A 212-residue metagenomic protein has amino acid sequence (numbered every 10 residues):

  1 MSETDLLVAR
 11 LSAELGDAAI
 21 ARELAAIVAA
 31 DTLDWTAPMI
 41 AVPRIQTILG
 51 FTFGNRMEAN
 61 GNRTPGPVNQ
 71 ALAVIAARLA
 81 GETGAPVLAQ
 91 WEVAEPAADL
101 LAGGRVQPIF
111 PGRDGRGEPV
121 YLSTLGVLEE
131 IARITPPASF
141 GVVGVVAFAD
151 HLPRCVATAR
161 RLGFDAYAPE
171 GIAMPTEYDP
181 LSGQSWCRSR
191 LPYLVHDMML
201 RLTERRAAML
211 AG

Functional and structural regions predicted by a protein language model:
S2-D5, A9-R10, E14, A18-S189: A structural signal for short, hydrophobic/glycine-enriched beta-strand patches
T176-G212: C-terminal capping/extension of enzyme domains
